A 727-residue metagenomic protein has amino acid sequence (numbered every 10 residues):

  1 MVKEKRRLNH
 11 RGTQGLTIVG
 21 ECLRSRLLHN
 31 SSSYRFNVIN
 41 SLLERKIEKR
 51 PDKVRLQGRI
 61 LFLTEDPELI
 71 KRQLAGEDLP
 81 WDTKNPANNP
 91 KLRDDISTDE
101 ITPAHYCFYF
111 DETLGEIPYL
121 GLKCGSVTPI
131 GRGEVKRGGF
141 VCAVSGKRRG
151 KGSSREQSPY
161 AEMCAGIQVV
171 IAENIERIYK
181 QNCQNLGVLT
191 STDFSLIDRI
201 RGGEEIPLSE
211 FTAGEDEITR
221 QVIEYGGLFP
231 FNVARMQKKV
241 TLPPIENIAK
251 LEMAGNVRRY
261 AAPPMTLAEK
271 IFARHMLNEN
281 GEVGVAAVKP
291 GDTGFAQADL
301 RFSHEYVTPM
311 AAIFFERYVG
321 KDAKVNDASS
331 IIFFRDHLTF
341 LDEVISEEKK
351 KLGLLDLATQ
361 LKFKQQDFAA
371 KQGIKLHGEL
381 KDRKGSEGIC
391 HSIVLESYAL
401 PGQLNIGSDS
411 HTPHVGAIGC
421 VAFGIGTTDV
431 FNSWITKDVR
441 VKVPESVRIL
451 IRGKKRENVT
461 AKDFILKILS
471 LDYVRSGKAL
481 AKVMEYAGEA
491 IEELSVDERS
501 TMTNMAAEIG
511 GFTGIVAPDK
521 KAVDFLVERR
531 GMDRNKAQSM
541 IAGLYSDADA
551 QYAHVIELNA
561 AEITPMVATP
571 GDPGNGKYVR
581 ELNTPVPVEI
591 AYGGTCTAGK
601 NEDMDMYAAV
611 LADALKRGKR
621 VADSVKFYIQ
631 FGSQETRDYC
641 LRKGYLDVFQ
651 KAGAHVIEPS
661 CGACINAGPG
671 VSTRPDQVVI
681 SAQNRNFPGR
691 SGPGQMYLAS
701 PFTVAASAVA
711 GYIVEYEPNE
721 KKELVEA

Functional and structural regions predicted by a protein language model:
M1-R7, G12-A727: Fe-S-dependent hydro-lyases/dehydratases of central metabolism
